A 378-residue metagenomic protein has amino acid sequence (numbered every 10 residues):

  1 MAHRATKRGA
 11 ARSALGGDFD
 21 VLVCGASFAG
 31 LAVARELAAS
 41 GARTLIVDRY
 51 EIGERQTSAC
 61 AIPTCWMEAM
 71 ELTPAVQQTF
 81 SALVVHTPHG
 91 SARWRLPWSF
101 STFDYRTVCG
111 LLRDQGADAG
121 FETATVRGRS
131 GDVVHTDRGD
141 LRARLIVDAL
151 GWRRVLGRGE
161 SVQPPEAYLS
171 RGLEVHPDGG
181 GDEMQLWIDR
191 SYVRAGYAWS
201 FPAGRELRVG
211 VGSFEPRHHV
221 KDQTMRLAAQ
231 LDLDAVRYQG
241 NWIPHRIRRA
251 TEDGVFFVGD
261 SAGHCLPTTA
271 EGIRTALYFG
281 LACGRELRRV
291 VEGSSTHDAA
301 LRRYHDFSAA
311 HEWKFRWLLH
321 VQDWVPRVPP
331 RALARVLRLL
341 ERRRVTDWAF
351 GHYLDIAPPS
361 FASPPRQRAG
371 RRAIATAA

Functional and structural regions predicted by a protein language model:
R12-A29: Beta1/beta-strand and adjacent pyrophosphate-binding region of the FAD-binding site in flavoprotein oxidoreductases
L22, R35-T57: Glycine-rich FAD pyrophosphate-binding loop
C24, V47, V147, V258-G259: Active-site flanking residues adjacent to catalytic metal/cofactor-binding acidic residues
A26, Q115-A235, Q239-W242, I247: Predominantly flavin-linked oxidoreductase catalytic cores and closely associated redox partners
A29, I52, R153: Conserved Rossmann-like nucleotide-cofactor binding loop
A61-R113: A conserved beta-strand/loop capping segment in the N-terminal third of enzymes that catalyze redox or closely related
F214-E292: FAD/FMN-dependent oxidoreductases across multiple families
R288-A378: C-terminal helical "tail/cap" subdomain of flavin- and related membrane-associated enzymes
